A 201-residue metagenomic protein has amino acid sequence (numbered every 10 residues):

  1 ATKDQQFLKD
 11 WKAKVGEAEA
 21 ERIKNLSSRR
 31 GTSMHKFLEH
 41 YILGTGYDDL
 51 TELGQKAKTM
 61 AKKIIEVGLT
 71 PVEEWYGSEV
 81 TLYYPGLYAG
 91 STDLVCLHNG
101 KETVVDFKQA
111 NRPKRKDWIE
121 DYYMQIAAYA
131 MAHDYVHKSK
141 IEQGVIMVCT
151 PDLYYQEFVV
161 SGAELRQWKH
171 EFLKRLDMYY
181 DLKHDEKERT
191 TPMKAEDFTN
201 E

Functional and structural regions predicted by a protein language model:
A1-A89: Metal-dependent nuclease catalytic cores that hydrolyze phosphodiester bonds in DNA/RNA, characterized by
K3, F7, F37, Q125 (+3 more regions): A general marker of short, structured functional hotspots
H40-G44, T70, Y135, M178 (+1 more regions): A structural signal for alpha-helix termini and helix-coil/disorder junctions
T45-D49, K140, K183: Secondary-structure transition/capping residues
I65-V72, Y155-A163, E201: Short, charged low-complexity intrinsically disordered segments located at boundaries of structured domains
Y76-L182: Mg2+/Mn2+-dependent nuclease catalytic core
E171-E201: Charged phosphate-binding loop/patch that engages nucleotide di/tri-phosphates or the phosphate backbone of nucleic
